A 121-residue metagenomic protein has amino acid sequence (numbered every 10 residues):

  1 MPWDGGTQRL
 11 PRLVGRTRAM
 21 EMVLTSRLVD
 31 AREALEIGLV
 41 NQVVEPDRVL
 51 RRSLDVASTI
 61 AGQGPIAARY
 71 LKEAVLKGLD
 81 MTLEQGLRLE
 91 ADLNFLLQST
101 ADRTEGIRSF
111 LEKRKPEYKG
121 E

Functional and structural regions predicted by a protein language model:
M1-V23, I37, R52-V56: CoA-thioester-processing core
G6-R9, R18, Y70, E90-L93 (+1 more regions): Hydrophobic alpha-helical segments typical of transmembrane helices and their membrane-interface/capping positions
L10, A34, L71, F110: Terminal peptide-recognition signature
S26-E33: Acidic, divalent-metal-coordinating active-site segment for phosphoryl/phosphodiester hydrolysis, typified by short
A31, V40-R88, F95, A101 (+1 more regions): C-terminal long alpha-helix characteristic of the crotonase
I37-G38, K113: Structural motif
G106-E121: Short, basic/aromatic-enriched C-terminal tail that caps enzymatic domains
